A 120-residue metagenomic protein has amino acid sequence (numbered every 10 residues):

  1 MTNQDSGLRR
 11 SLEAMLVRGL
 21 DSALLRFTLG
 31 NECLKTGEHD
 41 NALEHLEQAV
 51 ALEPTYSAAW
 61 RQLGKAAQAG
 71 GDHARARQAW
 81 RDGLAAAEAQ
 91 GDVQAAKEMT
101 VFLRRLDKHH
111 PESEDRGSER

Functional and structural regions predicted by a protein language model:
R18, L52, A69, A86-Q90: Structural marker of alpha-solenoid helical repeat scaffolds
A74-Q78, L103-R120: Alpha-helical linker/edge segments of TPR/alpha-solenoid repeat scaffolds and analogous pre-/post-domain helices
